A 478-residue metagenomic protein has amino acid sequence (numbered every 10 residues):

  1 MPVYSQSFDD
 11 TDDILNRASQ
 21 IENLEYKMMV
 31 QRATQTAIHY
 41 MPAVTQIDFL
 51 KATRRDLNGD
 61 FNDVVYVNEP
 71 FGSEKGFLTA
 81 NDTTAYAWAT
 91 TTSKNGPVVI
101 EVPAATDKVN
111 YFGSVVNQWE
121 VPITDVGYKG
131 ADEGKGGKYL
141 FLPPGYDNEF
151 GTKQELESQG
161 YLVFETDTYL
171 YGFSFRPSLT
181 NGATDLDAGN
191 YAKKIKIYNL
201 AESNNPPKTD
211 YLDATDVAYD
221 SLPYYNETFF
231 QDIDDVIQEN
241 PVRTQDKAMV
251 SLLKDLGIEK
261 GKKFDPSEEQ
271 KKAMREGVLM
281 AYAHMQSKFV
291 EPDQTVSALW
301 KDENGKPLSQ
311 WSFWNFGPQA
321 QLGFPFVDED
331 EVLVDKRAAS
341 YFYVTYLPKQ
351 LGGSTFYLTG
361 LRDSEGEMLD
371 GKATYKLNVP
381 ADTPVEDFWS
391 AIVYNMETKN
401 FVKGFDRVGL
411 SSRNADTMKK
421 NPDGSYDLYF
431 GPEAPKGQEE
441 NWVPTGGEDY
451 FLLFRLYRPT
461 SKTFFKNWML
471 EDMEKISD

Functional and structural regions predicted by a protein language model:
Y4-D478: A compositional/structural signature for long, glycine/proline-rich flexible linkers and loops on extracytoplasmic
